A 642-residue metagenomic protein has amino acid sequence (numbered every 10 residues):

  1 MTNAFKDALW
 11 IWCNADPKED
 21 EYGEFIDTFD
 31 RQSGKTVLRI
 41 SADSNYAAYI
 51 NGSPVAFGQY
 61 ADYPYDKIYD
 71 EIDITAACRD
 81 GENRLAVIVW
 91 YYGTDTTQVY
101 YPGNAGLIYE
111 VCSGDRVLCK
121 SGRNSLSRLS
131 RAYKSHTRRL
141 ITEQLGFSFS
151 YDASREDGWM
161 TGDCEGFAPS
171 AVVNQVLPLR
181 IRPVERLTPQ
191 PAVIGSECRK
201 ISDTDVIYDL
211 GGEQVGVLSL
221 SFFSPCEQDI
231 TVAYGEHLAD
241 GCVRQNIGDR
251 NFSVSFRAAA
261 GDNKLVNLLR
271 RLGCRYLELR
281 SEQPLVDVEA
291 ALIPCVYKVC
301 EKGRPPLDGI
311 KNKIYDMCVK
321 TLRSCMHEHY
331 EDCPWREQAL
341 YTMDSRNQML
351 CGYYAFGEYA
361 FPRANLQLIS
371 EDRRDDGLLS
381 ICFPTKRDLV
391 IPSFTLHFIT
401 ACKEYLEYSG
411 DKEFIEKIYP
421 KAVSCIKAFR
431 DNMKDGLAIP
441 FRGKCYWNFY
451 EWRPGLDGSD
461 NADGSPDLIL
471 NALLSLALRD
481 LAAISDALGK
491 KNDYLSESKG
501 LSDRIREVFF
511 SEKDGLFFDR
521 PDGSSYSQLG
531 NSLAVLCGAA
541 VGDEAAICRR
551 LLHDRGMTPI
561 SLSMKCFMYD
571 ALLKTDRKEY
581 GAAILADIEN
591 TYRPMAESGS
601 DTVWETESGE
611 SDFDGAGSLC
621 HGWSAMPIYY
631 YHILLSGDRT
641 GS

Functional and structural regions predicted by a protein language model:
M1-W335, D344, A360-F361, N365 (+4 more regions): Extracellular/oxidizing-compartment recognition motifs
L340-F356, A360-S642: Active-site core of glycosidic bond-cleaving carbohydrate-active enzymes
